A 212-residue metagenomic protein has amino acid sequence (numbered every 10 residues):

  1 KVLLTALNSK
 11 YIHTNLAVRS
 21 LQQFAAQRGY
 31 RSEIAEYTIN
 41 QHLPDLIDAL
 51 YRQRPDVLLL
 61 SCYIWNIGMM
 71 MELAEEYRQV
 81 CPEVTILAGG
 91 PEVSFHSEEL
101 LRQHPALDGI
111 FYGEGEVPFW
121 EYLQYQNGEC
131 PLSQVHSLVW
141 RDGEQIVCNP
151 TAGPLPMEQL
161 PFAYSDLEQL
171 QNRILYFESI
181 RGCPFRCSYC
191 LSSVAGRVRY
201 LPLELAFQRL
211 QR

Functional and structural regions predicted by a protein language model:
K1-L16, R28: A short, flexible N-terminal coil/short beta segment enriched in small residues
V2, V135, V139-S179: N-terminal [4Fe-4S]-dependent radical SAM core
L4, K10, I34, T38 (+3 more regions): Core AdoMet radical
L7, Y37, G113, W140 (+4 more regions): Active-site donor-binding loop signature of nucleotide-sugar glycosyltransferases
Y11-H13, W65, F95, L100 (+3 more regions): Tryptophan-centric aromatic hotspots in well-structured domains and transmembrane helices
A17, F24, R31-T151: Glycine-rich beta-alpha loop elements in corrinoid/cobalamin-binding modules across cobalamin-dependent enzymes
L21, L73, A206-L210: Alpha-helical packing segments of well-folded alpha/beta enzyme cores
E158-R212: Radical SAM [4Fe-4S] cluster-binding motif and immediate context
